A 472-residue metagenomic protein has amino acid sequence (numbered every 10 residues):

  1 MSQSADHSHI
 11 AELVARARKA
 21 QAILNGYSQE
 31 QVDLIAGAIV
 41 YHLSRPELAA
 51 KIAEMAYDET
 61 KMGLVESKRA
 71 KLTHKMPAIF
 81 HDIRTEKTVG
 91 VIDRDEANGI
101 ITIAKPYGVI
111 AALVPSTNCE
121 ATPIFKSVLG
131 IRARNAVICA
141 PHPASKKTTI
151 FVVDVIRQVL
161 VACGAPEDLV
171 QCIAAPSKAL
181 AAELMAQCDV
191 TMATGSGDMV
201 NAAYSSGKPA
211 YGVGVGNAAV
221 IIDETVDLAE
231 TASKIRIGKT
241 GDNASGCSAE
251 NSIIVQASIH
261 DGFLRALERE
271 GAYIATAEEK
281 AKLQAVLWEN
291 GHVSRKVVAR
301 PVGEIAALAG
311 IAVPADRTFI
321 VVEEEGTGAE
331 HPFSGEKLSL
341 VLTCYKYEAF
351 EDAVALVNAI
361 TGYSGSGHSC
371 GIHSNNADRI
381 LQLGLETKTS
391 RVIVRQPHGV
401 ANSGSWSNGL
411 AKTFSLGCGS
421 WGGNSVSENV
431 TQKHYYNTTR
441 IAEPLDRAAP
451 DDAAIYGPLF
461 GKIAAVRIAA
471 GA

Functional and structural regions predicted by a protein language model:
M1-I101, L129, R269: N-terminal Rossmann-like NAD(P)+-binding subdomain of aldehyde/semialdehyde dehydrogenases
S2-Q3, Q21, N25, I311-A472: Conserved C-terminal structural/oligomerization subdomain of aldehyde/semialdehyde dehydrogenase
S4-H7, I124-F125, V200-G328: ALDH superfamily catalytic-core signature
L13-A15, G212-G214, D242-C247, H331-L338 (+1 more regions): Short, flexible turn/loop "capping" segments at secondary-structure junctions
V14, R18-Q21, N25-S28, A36-E47 (+13 more regions): Structural signal for hydrophobic packing residues in well-ordered secondary-structure cores of soluble enzyme domains
G26-Q31, A53, P166-L169, N243-E250 (+5 more regions): Flexible, glycine/charged-enriched surface loops at secondary-structure junctions
T88-E230: Rossmann-like NAD(P) dinucleotide-binding subdomain of oxidoreductase/dehydrogenase enzymes
